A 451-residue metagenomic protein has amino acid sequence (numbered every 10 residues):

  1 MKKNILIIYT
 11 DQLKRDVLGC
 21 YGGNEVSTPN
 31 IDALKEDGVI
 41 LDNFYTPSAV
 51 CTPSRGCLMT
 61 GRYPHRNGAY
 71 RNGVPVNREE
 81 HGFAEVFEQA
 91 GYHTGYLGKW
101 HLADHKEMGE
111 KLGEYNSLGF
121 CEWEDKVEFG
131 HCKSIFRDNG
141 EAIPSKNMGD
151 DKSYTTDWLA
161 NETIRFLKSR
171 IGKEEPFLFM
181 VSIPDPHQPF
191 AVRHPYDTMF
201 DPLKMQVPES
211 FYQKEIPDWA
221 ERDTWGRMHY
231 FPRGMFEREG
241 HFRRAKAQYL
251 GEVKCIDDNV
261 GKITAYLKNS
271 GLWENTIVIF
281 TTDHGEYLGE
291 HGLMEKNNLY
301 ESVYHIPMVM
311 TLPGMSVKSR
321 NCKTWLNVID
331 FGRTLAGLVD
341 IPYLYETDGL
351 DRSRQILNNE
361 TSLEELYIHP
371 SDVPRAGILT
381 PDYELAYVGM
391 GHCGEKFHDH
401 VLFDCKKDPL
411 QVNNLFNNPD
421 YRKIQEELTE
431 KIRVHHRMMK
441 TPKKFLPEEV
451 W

Functional and structural regions predicted by a protein language model:
M1-H398, P409-R437, K444-W451: Formylglycine-dependent sulfatase
